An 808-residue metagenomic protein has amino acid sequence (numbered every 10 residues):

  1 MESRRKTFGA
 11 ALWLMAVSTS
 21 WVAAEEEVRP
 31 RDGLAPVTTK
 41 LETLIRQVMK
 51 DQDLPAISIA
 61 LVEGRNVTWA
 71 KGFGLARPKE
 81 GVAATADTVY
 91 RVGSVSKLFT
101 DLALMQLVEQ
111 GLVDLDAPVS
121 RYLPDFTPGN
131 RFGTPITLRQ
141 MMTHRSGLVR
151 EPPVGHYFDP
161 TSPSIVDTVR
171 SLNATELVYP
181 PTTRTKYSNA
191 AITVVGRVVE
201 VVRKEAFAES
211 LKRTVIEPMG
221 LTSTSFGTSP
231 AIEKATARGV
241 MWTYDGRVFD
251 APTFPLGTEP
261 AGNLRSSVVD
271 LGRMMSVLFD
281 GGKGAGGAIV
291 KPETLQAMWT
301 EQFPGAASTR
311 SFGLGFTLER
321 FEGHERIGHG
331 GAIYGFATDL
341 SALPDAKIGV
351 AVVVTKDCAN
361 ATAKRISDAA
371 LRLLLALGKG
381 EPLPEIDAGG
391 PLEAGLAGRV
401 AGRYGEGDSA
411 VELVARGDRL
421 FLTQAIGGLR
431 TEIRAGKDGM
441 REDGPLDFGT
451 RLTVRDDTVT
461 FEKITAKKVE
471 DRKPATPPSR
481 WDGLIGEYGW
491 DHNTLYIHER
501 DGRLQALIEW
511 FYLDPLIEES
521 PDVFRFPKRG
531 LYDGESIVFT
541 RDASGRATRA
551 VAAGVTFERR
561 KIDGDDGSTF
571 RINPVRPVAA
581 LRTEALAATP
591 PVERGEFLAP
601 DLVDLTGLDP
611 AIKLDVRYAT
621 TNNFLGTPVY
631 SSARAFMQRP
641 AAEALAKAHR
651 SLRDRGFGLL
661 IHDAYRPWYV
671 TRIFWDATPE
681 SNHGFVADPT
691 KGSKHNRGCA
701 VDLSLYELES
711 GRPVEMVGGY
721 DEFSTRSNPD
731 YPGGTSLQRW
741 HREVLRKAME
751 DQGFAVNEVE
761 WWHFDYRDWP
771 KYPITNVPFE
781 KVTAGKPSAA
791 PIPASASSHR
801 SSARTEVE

Functional and structural regions predicted by a protein language model:
G9-S20: Bacterial N-terminal signal peptides
E25-E26, D357, A361-A579: Peripheral terminal and inter-domain segments
D32-Y90, L112-D114, R121, G129 (+3 more regions): Short, conserved catalytic-motif segment at the N-terminal edge
E42-R46, I59, R65, V89-D116 (+3 more regions): Active-site SXXK
V62-G64, S120-F126, G658-A677: Acidic helix-start/capping segments at beta-turn-to-alpha-helix junctions
F73, R77-P78, N130-P344: Short, surface-exposed loop or secondary-structure junction motifs that flank catalytic or metal-binding residues
G328, D339-K356, T460, A550-V551: Short, well-ordered beta-strand elements
T569-H662, A677-V759, D768-A796, T805-E808: Extracytoplasmic cell-surface/polysaccharide-interacting catalytic and binding patches
